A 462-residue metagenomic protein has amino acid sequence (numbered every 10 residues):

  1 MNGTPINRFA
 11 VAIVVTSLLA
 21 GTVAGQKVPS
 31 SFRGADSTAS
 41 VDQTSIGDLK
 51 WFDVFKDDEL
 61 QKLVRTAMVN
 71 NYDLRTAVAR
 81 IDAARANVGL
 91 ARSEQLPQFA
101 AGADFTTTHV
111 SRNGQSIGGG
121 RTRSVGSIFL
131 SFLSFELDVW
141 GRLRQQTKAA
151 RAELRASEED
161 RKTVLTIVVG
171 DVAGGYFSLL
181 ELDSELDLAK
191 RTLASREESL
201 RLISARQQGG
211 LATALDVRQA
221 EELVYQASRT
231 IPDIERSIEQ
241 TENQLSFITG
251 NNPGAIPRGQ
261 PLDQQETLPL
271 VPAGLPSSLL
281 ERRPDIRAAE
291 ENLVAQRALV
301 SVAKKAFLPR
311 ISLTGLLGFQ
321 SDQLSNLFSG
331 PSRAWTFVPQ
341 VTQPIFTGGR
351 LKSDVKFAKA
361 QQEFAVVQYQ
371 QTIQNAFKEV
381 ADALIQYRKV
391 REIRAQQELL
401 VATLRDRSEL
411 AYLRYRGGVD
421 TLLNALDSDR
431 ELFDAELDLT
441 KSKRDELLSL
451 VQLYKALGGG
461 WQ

Functional and structural regions predicted by a protein language model:
M1-V69, R151, E235-E281, R287 (+3 more regions): Terminal intrinsically disordered/low-complexity segments used for targeting and assembly
N2-G3, L143, A152, E159-L275 (+5 more regions): Periplasmic alpha-helical coiled-coil/stalk elements that build and connect Gram-negative outer-membrane
A39-K56, L60, R65, D104-F132 (+4 more regions): Small/polar, glycine/serine/threonine/aspartate-rich low-complexity segments that form flexible
R75-S93, G102-T106, V294: Short, acidic/charged, Gly/Pro-enriched secondary-structure junctions
R75-T76, R92-S93, L137-L165, L215 (+7 more regions): Sec/SRP-type N-terminal targeting helices
A86, S93, E159, T166 (+18 more regions): Regular, well-ordered alpha-helical segments
Q207-L211, Y415-V419, A456-G460: A short glycine-centered flexible hinge/capping loop motif at secondary-structure junctions
S408-T440, E446: C-terminal structured "cap/appendage" subdomains that terminate the fold
